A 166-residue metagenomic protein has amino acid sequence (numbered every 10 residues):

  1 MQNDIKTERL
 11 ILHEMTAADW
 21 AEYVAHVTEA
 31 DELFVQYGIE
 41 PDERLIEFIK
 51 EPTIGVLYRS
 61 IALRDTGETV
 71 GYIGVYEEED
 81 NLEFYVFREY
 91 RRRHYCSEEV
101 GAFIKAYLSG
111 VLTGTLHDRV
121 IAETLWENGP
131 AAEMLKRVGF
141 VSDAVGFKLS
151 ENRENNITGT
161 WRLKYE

Functional and structural regions predicted by a protein language model:
M1-F34, Y58-E166: Acyl-donor (CoA/ACP) binding surface of acyl/acetyltransferases
T28-K50: Conserved GNAT-fold acetyl-CoA-binding loop/helix
T53-L57: PAS/PAS-like sensory domains
